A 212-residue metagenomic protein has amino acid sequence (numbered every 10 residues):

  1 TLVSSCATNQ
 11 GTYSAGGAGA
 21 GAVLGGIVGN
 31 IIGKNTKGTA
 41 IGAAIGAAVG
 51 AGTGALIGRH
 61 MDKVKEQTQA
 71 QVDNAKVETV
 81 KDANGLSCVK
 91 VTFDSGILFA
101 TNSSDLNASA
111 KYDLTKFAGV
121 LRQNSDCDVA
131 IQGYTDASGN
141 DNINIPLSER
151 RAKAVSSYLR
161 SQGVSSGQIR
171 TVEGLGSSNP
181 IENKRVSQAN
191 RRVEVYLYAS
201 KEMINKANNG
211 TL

Functional and structural regions predicted by a protein language model:
L2-S5: C-terminal motif of bacterial Sec signal peptides marking the signal peptidase cleavage site
A7-Q69: Short, low-complexity, glycine-enriched hydrophobic/amphipathic alpha-helices that associate with lipid bilayers
L24, H60, V64, T68 (+4 more regions): Stable alpha-helical elements in mature extracytoplasmic
M61-K90, N208: Amphipathic, membrane-active segments
V72, N84-C88, T92-D94, N124-D126 (+3 more regions): Extracytoplasmic
D73, D82, D94-G96, N102-S104 (+4 more regions): Solvent-exposed coil/turn segments that connect beta secondary-structure elements in extracytoplasmic/periplasmic
L98-Q132, V195, E202-L212: Periplasmic peptidoglycan-binding/anchoring modules of Gram-negative envelope and division proteins
Y134-K206: Periplasmic OmpA-like peptidoglycan-binding domain that tethers envelope proteins to the cell wall
